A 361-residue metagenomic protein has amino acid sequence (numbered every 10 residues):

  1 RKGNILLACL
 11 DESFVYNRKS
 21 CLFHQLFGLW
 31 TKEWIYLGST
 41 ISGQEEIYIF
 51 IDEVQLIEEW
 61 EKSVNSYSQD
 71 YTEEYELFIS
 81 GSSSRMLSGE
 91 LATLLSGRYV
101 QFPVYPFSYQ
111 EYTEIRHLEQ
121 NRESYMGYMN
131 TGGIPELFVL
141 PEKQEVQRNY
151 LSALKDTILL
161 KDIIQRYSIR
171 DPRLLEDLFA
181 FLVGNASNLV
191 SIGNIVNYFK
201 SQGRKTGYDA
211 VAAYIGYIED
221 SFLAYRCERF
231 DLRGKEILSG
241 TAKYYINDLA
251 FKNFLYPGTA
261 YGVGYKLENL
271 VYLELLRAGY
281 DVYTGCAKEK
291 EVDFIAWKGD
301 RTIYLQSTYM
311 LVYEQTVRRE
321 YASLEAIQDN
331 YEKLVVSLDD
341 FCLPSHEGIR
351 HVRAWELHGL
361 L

Functional and structural regions predicted by a protein language model:
A8-E45: Short glycine-rich substrate-engagement loop in P-loop NTPases that contacts/grips substrate
S42-W60: Conserved P-loop NTPase "ATPase switch" module shared by AAA+ and STAND
F50, E76-S82, P103: Structural recognition of the conserved hydrophobic beta-strand(s) that form the central parallel beta-sheet of P-loop
E61-I79: Conserved catalytic/switch belt of AAA+ P-loop NTPases
S82-S84, S88-L189: Interdomain motor-coupling "hinge/lid" segment immediately C-terminal to the ATP-binding subdomain of NTP-driven enzymes
Q144-T302: Accessory nucleic acid-recognition modules appended to NTPase machines
T302-V312: Active-site ExK catalytic segment of metal-dependent nucleases
D340-L361: Domain-level recognition of nuclease-like catalytic cores that cleave nucleotide substrates
